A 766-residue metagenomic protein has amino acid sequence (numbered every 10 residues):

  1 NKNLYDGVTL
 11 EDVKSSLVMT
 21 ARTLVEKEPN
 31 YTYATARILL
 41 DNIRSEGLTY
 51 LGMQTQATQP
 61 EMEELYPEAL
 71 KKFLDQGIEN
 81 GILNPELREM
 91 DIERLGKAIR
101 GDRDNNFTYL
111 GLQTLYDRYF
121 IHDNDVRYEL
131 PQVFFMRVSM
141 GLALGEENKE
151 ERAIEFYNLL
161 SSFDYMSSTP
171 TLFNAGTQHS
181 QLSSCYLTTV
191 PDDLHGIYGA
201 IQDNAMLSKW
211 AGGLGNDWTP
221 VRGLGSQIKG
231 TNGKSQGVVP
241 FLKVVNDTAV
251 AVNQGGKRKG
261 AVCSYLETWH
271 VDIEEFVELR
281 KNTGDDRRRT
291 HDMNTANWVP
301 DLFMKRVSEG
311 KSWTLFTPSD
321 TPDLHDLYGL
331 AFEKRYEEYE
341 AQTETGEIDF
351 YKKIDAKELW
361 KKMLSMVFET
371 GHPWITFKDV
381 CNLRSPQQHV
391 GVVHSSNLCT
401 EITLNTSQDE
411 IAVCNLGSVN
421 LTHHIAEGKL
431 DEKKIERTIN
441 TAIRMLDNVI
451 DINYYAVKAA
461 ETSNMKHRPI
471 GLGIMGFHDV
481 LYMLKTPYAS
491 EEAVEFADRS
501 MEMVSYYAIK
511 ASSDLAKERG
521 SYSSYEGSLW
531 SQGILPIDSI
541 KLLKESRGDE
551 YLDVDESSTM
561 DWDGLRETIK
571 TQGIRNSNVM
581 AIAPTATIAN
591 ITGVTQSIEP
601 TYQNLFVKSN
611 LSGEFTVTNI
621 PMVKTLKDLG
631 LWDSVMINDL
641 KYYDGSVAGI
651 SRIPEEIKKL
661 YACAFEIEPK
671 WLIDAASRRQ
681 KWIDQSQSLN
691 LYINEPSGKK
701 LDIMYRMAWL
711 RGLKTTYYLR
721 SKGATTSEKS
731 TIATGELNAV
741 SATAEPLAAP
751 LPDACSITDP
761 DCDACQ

Functional and structural regions predicted by a protein language model:
N1-Y128: Often metal-dependent polyanion-binding catalytic scaffolds in large enzymes
Y31-D75, T108-Q113, V299-F303, D320 (+13 more regions): Terminal amphipathic helices with adjacent charged low-complexity linkers/tails
R88-T114, I402-N405, L446-D451, D555-T559 (+1 more regions): Catalytic alpha/beta core of large soluble enzyme barrels
I121-H122, V126, F134-Q181, L187-G230 (+7 more regions): Function-dense linear segments that define catalytic or interfacial modules in macromolecule-processing proteins
R127-H195, E333-S365, T370-I375, S500-E567: Gly/Pro-rich turn-and-neighbor structural signature
E278-L279, R287, H291-M363, V367-T370: Polar, glycine-rich mid-to-C-terminal structural blocks that act as macromolecule-binding/assembly scaffolds
T438-E461, P487-T585, E655-K658, Q687-S688 (+1 more regions): Internal maturation/activation junctions in enzymes
K729-Q766: Acidic, low-complexity intrinsically disordered tails
